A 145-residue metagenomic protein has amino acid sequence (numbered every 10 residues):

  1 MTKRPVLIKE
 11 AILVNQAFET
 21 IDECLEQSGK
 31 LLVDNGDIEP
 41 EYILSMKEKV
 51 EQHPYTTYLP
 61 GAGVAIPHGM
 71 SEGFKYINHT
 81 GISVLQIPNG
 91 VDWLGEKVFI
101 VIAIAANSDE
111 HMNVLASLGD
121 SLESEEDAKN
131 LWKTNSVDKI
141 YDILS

Functional and structural regions predicted by a protein language model:
M1-S145: Cytosolic covalent-transfer regions centered on His/Cys nucleophiles that carry phosphoryl or persulfide groups
